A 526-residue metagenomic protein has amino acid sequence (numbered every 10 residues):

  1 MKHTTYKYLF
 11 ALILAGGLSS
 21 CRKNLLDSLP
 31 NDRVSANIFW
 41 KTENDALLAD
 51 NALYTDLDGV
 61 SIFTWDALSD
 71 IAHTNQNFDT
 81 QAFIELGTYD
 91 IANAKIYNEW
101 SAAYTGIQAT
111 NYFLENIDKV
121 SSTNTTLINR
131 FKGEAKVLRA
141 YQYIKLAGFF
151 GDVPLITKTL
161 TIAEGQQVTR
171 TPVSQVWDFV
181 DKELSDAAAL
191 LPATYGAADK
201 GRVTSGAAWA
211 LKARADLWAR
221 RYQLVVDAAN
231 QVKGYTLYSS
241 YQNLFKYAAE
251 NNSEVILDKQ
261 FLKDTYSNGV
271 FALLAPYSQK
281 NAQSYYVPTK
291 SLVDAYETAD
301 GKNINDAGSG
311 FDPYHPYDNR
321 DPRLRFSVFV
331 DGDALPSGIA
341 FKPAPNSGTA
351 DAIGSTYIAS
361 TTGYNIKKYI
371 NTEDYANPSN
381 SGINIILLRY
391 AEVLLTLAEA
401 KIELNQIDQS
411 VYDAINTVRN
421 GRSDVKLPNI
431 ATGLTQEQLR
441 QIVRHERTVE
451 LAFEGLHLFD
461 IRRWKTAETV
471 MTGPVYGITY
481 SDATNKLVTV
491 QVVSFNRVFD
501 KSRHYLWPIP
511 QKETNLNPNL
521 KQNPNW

Functional and structural regions predicted by a protein language model:
M1-P30: Bacterial Sec-dependent N-terminal signal peptides
C21-R22, A103-Y104, F179, K246-I304 (+5 more regions): Long, intrinsically disordered, low-complexity segments
R22-Q81, W177, S185, L190 (+2 more regions): An aromatic- and glycine-enriched ligand-binding surface/loop that stacks and positions planar moieties
T42-G59, D79-F150, G165-Q175, L184-A197 (+6 more regions): Conserved, well-structured interaction surfaces
A109, V176, E183, A228 (+1 more regions): Alpha-helical solenoid repeat scaffolds, predominantly canonical TPR units
P322-V418: C-terminal substrate/ligand-recognition segments
